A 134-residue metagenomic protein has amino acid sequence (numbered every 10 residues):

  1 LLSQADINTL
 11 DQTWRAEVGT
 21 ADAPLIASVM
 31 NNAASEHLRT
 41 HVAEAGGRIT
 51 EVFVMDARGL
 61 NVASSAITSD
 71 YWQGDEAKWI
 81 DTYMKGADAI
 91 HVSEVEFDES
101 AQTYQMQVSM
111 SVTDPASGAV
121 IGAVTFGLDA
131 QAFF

Functional and structural regions predicted by a protein language model:
L1-M30: Early exported N-terminus immediately downstream of N-terminal targeting peptides
L1-N8, T40-N61: Short N-terminal helix-loop-first-beta-strand/juxtamembrane motif that initiates sensory/input modules
G19-R39, A66-E96: Extracytoplasmic/periplasmic sensor domains and loops in membrane signaling proteins
R48-T50, A87-D88, G122: Loop/turn elements at helix/coil->beta-strand transitions in domains of secreted/extracellular proteins
R58-N61, T68-Y71, F97-A101, L128-A132: Solvent-exposed loop/turn segments at secondary-structure junctions within structured extracellular/periplasmic domains
S64, T103-F134: Conserved beta-strands of PAS-like sensory domains
T82-A116: Membrane-proximal, non-catalytic sensory/regulatory domains of signal-transducing membrane proteins
